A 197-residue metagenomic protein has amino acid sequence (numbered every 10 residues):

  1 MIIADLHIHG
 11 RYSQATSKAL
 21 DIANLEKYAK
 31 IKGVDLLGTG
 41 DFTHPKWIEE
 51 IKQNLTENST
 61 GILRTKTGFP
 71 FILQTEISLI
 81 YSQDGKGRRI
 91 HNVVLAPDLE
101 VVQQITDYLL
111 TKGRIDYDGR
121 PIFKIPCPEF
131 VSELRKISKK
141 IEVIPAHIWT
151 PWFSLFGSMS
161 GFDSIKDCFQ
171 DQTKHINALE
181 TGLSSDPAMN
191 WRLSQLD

Functional and structural regions predicted by a protein language model:
M1-G87: An N-terminally biased module of ancient metal coordination in phosphate/nucleic-acid-related enzymes
D5-L6, L37-D41, I72-T75, I144-A146 (+2 more regions): Active-site neighborhood of phospho(di)ester-bond hydrolases with catalytic His/Asp-centered motifs
Y12-S17, G119-I122, L179-S185: Short, flexible loop segments at the rims of nucleotide/cofactor-binding pockets, characterized by
E49-E180: Extended substrate/RNA-proximal surfaces in nucleic-acid metabolism proteins
A188: Aromatic/His-enriched, Gly/Pro-containing loop or helix-boundary segments that lie immediately adjacent to catalytic
W191-D197: Short, intrinsically disordered, charge-balanced linker/junction segments flanking boundaries in proteins
